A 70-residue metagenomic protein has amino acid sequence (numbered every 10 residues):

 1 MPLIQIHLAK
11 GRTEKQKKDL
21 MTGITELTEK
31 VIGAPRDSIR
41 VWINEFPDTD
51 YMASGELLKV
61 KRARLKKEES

Functional and structural regions predicted by a protein language model:
P2-S70: A domain-level signal for the structural core that forms small-molecule/cofactor-binding pockets and catalytic centers
